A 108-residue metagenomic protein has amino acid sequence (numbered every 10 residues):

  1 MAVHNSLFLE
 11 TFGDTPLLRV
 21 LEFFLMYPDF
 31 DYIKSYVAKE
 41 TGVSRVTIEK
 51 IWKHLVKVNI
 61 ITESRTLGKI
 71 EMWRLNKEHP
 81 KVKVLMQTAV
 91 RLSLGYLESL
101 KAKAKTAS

Functional and structural regions predicted by a protein language model:
L7-L17, I33, E63-A89: Short, cationic-aromatic polyanion-contact patches
L18-F23: Pre-recognition alpha-helix immediately N-terminal to the DNA-recognition helix within helix-turn-helix or winged-helix
L25-F30: Short helix-capping/hinge SLiMs at alpha-helix to coil transitions
K34-E40: A short acidic, leucine-rich amphipathic alpha-helix
V46: Key DNA-contact positions within bacterial/archaeal DNA-binding proteins
W52-K53: Short, hydrophobic-biased segments on the C-terminal half of alpha helices that form "recognition helices"
N59: Glycine-centered, phosphate/nucleic-acid-interacting loop/turn motifs that mediate DNA/RNA or nucleotide
P80-S108: Amphipathic alpha-helical dimerization/coiled-coil segments that flank or bridge DNA-binding/regulatory modules
